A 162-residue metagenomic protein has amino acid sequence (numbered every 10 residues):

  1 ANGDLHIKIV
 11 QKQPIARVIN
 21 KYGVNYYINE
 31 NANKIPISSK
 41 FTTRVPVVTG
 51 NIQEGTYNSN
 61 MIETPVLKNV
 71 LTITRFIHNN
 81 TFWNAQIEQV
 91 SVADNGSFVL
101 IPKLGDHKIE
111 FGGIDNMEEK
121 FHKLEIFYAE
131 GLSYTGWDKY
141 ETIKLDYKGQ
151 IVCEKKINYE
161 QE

Functional and structural regions predicted by a protein language model:
A1-E162: Charged, solvent-exposed interaction patches on well-folded alpha/beta domains that mediate macromolecular contacts
